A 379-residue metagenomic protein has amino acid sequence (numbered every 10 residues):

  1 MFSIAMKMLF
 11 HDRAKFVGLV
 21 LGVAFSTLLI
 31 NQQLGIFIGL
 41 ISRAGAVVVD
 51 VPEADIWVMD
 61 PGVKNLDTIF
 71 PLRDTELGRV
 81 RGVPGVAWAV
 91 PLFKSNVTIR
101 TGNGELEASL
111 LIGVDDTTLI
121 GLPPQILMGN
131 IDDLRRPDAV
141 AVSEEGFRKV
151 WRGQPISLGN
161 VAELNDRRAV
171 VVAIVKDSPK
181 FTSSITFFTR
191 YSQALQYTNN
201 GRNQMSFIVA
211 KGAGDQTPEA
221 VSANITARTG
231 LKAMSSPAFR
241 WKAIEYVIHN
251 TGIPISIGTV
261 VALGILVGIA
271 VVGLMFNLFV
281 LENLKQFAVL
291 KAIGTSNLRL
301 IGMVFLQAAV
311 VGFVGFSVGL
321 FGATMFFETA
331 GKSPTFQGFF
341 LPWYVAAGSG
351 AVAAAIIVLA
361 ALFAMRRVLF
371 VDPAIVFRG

Functional and structural regions predicted by a protein language model:
M1-I30, I41, F305: N-terminal Sec/SRP start-transfer signal
F16-V20, F321, W343-A351: Hydrophobic alpha-helical transmembrane segments
L28-I56, N277: Alpha-helical transmembrane segments
I36, A44, V221-A270, N277-L284 (+3 more regions): Peri-transmembrane interface segments
D74-V83, A87-R136, N165, F188-Y191: The feature marks short, hydrophobic/small-residue-biased sequence motifs that occur predominantly
G121-P124, N130, V142-P237: Basic-flanked hydrophobic alpha-helices used for secretion and membrane insertion
G264, F276, Q286-G331, G348 (+2 more regions): Transmembrane alpha-helical interface segments in multi-pass membrane proteins
P342-G379: C-terminal membrane-exit region of the final transmembrane helix in multipass inner-membrane proteins
